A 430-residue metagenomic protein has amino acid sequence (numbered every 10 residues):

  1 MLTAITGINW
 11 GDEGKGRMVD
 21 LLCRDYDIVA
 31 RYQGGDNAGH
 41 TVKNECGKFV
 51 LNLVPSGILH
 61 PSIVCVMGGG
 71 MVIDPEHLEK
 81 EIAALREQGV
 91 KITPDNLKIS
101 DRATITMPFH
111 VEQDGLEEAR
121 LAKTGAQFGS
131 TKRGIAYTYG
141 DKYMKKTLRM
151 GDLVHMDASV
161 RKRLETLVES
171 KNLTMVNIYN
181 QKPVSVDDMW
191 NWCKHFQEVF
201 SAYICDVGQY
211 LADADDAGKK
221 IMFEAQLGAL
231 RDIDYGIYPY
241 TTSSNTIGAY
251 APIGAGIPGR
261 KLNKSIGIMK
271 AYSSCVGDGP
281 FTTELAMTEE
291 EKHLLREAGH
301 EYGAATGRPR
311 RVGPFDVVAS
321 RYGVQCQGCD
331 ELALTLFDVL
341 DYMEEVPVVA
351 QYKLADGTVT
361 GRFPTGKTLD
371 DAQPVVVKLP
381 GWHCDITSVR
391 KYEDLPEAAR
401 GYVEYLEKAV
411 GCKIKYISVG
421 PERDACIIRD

Functional and structural regions predicted by a protein language model:
M1-D430: Non-transmembrane, aqueous-exposed alpha-helical and coiled segments at domain scale
